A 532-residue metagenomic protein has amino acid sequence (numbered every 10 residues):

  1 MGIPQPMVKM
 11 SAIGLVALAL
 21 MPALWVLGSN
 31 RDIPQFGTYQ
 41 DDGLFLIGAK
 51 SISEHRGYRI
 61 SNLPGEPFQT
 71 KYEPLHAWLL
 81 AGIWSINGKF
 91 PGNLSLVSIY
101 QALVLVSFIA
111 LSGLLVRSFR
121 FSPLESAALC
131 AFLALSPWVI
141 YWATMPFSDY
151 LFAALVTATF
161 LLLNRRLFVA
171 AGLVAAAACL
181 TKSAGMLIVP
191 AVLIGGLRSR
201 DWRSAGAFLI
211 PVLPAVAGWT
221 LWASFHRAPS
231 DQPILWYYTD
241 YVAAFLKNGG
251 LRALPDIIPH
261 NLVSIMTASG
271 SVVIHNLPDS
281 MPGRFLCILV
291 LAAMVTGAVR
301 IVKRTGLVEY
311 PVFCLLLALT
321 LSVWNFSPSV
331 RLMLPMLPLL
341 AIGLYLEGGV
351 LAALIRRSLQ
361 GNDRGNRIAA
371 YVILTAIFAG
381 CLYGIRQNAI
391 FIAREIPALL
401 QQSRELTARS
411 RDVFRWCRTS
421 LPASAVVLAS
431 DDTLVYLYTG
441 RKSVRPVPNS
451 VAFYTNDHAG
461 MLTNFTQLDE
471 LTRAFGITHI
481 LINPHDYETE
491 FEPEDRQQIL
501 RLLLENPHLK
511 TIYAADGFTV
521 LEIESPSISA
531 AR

Functional and structural regions predicted by a protein language model:
G2, L187-V216, T220, I342 (+1 more regions): Perimembrane helix-loop-helix junctions
L20-N30, E347-V350, R367-T407: Transmembrane alpha-helical segments
W25-R31, D42-F68, L75-H76, G82-S85 (+2 more regions): Extracytosolic helix-loop segments that constitute the early lumenal/periplasmic catalytic or substrate-binding loops
W25-V26, S204-A293, A379-F391: Membrane-lumen/periplasm interface segments of specific transmembrane helices in polyprenyl phosphate-linked
P74-A81, I86-S107, W142, L277-I288 (+1 more regions): Loop-to-helix entry region of an early transmembrane alpha helix in multi-pass inner-membrane enzymes
L96-R120, A158, A292-V299: Transmembrane-helix motifs of polytopic, lipid-linked glycan transferases
S118, S199-F208, V272-C314, S327 (+1 more regions): Membrane-interface helix-loop-helix junctions at transmembrane boundaries of multi-pass membrane enzymes, predominantly
W142-A143, D149, L155, A178-T181 (+2 more regions): Hydrophobic/aromatic-rich transmembrane helices and adjacent perimembrane loops
